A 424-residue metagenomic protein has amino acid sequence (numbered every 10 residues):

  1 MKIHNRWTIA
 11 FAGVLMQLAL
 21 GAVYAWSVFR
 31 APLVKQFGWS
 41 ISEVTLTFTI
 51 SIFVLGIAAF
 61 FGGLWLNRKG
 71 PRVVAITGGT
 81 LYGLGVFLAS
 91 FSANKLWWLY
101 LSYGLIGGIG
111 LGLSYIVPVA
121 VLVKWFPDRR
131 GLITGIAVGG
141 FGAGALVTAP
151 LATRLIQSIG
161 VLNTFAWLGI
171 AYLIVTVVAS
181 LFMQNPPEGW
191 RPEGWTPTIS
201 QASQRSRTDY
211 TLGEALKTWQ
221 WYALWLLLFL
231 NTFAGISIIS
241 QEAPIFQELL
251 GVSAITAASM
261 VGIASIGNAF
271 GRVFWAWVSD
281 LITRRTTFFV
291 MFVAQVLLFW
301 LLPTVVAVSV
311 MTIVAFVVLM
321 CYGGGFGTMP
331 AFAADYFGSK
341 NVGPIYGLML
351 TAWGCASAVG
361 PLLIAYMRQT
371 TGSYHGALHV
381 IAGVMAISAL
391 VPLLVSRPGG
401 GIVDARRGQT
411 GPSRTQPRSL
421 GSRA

Functional and structural regions predicted by a protein language model:
W26-A31, G213-V273, W277, G360 (+1 more regions): Extracytoplasmic gate region of multi-pass secondary transporters
L33, G112-F126, I133-T134, G324-F337: Intracellular juxtamembrane helix-capping segments at the cytosolic ends of symmetry-related transmembrane helices
L33-V34, W65-L66, V147-I159, T164 (+3 more regions): Interfacial helix-cap and linker-helix signal at transmembrane-aqueous boundaries of multi-pass secondary transporters
A58-P71, R272-T283: Helix-to-loop junctions at the C-terminal end of transmembrane segments in multipass secondary transporters
T80-N94, A294-V306: C-terminal ends and interior cores of transmembrane alpha-helices in multi-pass membrane transporters/permeases
G85, W97-G112, V310-G323: Hydrophobic core of transmembrane alpha-helices in multi-pass small-molecule transporters, especially MFS/SLC-type
F141-E188: Helix-loop-helix hairpin linking two adjacent transmembrane segments in secondary transporters
A234, T256-F332: C-terminal transmembrane helical hairpin of 12-TM major facilitator-type secondary transporters
